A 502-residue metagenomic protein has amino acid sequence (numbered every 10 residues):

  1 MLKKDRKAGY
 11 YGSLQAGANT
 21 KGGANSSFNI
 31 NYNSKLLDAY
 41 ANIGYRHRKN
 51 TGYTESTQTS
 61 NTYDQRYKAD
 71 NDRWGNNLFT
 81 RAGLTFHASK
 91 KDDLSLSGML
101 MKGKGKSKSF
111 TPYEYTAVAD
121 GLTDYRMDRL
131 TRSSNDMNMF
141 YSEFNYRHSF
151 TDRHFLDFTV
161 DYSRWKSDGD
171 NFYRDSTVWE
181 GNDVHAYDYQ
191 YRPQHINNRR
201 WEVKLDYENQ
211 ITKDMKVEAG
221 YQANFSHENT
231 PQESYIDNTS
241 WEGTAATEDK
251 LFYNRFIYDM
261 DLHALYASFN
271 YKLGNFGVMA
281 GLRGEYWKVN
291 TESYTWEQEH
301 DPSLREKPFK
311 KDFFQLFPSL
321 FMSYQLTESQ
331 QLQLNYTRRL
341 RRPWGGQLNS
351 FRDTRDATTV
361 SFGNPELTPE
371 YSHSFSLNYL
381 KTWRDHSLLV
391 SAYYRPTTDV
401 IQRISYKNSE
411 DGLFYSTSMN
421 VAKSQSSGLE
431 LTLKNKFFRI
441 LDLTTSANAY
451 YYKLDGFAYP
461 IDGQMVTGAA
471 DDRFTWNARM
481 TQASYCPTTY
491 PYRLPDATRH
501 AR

Functional and structural regions predicted by a protein language model:
M1-T116, R129-D168, D206-E228, S268-N270 (+11 more regions): Membrane-proximal, glycine/serine-rich, low-complexity loop/turn segments characteristic of large bacterial
A8, N19-G22, K68-N76, L130-N138 (+7 more regions): Short sequence motifs at beta-strands and strand-loop junctions characteristic of Gram-negative outer-membrane
T51-R66, E114-M127, R174-Y189, H227-R255 (+4 more regions): Surface-exposed loop/turn segments flanking beta-strands in extracellular/periplasmic regions
K68, R200-E202, T247-Y253, F362-N364 (+4 more regions): Outer membrane beta-barrel strand-and-loop segments of large Gram-negative receptors, especially TonB-dependent
S109, N171-S176: Small-side-chain secondary-structure face that scaffolds active or pore-lining regions
V217-T327, Y459: Signature of Gram-negative outer-membrane beta-barrel scaffolds
T239, E370-H373: Outer membrane beta-barrel transmembrane domains
Y450-K453, T498-R502: Short, catalytically relevant binding-site loops at active-site mouths
